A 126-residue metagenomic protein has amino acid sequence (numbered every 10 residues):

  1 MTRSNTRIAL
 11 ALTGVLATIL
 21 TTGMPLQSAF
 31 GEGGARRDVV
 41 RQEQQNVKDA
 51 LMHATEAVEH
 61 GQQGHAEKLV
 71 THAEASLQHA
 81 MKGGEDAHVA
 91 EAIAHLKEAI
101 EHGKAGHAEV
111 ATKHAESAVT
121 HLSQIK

Functional and structural regions predicted by a protein language model:
T2-T6, L10, T21-K126: Long, charged/polar, soluble alpha-helical segments
L12-A17: Hydrophobic helical h-region of N-terminal Sec-dependent signal peptides in bacterial secretory/periplasmic proteins
